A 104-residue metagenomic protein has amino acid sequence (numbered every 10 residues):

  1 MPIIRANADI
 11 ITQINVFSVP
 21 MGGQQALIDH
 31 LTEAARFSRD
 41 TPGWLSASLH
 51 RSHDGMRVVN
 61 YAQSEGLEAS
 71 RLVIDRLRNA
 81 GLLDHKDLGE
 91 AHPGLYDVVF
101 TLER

Functional and structural regions predicted by a protein language model:
P2-A6, R36-L45, Q63-D97: An amphipathic, aromatic/His-enriched active-site/gating alpha helix that lines ligand/cofactor pockets
P2-I4, H30, H50: Hydrophobic alpha-helical segments with strong N-terminal bias
A6-A8, P20, D40, H53: Surface-exposed coil/turn segments at beta-strand junctions on protein surfaces, enriched
I11-S18, S46-L77: Short, well-ordered beta-strand segments in beta-rich or mixed alpha/beta enzyme and ligand-binding folds
V16-H30: Short, surface-exposed ligand-recognition loops at beta-strand->loop->(often short) alpha-helix junctions that present
L31, A35: Short amphipathic alpha-helical/adjacent loop interface patches that line ligand and macromolecule-binding sites
V98-R104: Short, low-order "capping/linker" segments at domain edges
